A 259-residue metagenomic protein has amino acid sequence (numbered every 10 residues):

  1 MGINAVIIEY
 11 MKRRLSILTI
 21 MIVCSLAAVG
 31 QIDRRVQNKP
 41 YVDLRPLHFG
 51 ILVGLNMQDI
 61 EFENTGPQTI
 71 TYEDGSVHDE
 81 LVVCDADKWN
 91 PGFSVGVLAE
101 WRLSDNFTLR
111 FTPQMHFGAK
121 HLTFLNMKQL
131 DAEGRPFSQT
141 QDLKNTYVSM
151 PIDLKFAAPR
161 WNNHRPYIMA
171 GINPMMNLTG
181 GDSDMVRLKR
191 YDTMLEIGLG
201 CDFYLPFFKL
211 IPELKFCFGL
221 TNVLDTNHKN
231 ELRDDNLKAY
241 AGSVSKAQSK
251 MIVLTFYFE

Functional and structural regions predicted by a protein language model:
G30-P91, M251, Y257-E259: Short glycine/proline- and aromatic-enriched beta-strand/turn motifs that initiate or cap beta-hairpins
L44, S104, P159-N163, Y204-F208 (+1 more regions): Outer-membrane beta-barrel channels and translocator barrels
R45-F49, W89-F93, K144-M150, H164 (+2 more regions): Residues that define the transmembrane beta-barrel architecture of outer-membrane proteins
H48-G50, R102, T108, D153 (+3 more regions): Membrane-spanning beta-strand positions in outer-membrane beta-barrel proteins
I51-L55, F93-W101, P113-M115, M150-A158 (+5 more regions): Residues on the lipid-exposed face of transmembrane beta-strands in outer-membrane beta-barrel proteins
N56-I60, H116-K120, N173-T179, C217-V223: Structural signature of outer-membrane beta-barrel domains
E63-A86, A119-L143, T179-L188, L224-V244: Flexible, solvent-exposed loop segments that connect beta-strands
R190, F203-E259: Predominantly the C-terminal beta-signal and adjacent terminal strand-loop region of outer-membrane beta-barrel
